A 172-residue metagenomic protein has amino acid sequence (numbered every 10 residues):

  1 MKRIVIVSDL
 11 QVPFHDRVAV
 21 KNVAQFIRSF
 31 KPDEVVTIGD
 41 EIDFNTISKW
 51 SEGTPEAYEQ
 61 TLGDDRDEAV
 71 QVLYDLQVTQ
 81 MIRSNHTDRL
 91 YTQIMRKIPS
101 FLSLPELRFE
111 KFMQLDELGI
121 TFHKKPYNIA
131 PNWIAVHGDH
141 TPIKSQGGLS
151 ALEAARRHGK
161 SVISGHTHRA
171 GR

Functional and structural regions predicted by a protein language model:
K2-R3, V7-L115: Core catalytic region of metal-dependent phosphoesterases/phosphodiesterases, especially metallo-beta-lactamase-like
D64-I163, T167-R172: Conserved catalytic scaffold of divalent metal-dependent phosphoesterases
